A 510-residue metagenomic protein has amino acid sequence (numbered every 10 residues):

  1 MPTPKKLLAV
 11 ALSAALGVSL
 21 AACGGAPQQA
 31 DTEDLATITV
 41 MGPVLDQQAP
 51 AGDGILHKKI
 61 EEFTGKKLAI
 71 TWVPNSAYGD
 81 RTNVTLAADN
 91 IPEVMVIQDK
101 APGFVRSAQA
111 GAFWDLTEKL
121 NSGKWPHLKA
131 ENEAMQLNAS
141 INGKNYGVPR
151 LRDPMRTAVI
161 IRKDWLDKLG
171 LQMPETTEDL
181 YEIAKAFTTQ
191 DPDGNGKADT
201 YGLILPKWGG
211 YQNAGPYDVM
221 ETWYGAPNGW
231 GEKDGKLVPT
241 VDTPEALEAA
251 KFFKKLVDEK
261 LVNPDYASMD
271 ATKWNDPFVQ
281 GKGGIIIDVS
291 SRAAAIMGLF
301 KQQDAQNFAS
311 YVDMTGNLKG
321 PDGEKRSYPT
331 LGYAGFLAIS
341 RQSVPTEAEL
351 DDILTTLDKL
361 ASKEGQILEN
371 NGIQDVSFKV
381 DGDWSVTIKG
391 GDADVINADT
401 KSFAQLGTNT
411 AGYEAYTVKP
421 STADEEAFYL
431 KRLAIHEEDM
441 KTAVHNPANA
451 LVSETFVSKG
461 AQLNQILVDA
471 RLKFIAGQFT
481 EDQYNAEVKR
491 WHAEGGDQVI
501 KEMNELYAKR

Functional and structural regions predicted by a protein language model:
P4-L12, G17-D179, L237-P239, N449-R510: Conserved N-terminal structural module of periplasmic/extracytoplasmic solute-binding proteins
P43, T355-D469, Q478: Conserved small-residue motifs centered on glycine
T64-L68, L86-E93, D99-P102, G111 (+19 more regions): A generic secondary-structure signal for well-formed alpha-helical elements
N75-G79, D179, M269-T272, G320-D322: Short acidic loop-to-helix transition motifs that present clustered carboxylates
P102-A158, Q212-F253, K301-P329: Hinge/lid segment of periplasmic solute-binding proteins
S140-Q212, W230-P277, K282-V289, I339-D352 (+4 more regions): Helix-loop-helix "hinge/cap" segment bordering the ligand-binding cleft or interdomain interface
K282-A334, A338, D351-I396: Structured mid-domain segments that build the active-site/substrate or prosthetic-cofactor binding neighborhood
